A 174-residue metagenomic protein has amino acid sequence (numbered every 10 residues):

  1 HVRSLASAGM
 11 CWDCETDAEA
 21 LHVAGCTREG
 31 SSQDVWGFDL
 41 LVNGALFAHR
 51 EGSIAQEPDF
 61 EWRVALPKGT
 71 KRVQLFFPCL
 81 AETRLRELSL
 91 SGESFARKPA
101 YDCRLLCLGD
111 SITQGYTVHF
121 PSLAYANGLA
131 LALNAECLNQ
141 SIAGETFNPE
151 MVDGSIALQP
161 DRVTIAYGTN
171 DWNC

Functional and structural regions predicted by a protein language model:
H1-L105: N-terminal secretory targeting modules
L5, A18, E145, P149-C174: Alpha-helical cap/lid subdomain in secreted, periplasmic, or secretory-pathway luminal O-acyl-processing enzymes
T27-E29, S111, T169: Residue-level signal for short, function-critical loop segments
L66, Q74-Q159: Serine-esterase "nucleophile elbow" of acetyl-processing enzymes
